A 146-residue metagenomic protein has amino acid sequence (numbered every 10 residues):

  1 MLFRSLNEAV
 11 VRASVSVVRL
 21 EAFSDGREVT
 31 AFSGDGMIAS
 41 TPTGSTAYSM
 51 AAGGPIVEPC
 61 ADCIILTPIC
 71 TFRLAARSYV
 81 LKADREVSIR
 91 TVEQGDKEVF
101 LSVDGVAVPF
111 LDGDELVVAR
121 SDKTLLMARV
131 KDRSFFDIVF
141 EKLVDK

Functional and structural regions predicted by a protein language model:
M1-G34, T46-K146: Catalytic phosphate-donor-binding core of small-molecule kinases
A39-T41, C63: Conserved mixed alpha/beta catalytic, RNA-binding, or beta-rich assembly cores of soluble enzyme, regulatory
